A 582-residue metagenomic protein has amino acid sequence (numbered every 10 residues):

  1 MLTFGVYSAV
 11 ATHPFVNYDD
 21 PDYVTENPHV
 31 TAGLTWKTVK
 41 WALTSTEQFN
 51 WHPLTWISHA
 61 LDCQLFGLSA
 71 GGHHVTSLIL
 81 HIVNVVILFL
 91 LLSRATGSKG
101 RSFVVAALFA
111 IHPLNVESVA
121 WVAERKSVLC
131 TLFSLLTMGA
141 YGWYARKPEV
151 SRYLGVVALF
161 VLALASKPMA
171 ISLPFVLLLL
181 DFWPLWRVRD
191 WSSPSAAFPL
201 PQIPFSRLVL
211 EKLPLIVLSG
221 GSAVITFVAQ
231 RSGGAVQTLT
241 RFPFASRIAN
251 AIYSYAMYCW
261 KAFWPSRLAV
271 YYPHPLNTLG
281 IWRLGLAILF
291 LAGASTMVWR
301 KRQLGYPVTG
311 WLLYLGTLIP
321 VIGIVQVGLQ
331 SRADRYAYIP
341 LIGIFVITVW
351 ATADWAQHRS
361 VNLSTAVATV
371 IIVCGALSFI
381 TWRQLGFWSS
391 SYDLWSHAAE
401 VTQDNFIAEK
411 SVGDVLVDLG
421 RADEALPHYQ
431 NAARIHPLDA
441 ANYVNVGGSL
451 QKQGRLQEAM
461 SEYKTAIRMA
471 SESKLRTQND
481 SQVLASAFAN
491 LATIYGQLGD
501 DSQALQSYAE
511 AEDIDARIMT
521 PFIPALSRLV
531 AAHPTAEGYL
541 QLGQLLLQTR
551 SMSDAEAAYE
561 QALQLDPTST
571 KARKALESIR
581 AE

Functional and structural regions predicted by a protein language model:
M1-K452, N490: Polytopic membrane enzymes that build or remodel cell-surface glycoconjugates and lipids
Y392-E582: C-terminal luminal/periplasmic domains and tails of membrane-associated envelope-modifying transferases
